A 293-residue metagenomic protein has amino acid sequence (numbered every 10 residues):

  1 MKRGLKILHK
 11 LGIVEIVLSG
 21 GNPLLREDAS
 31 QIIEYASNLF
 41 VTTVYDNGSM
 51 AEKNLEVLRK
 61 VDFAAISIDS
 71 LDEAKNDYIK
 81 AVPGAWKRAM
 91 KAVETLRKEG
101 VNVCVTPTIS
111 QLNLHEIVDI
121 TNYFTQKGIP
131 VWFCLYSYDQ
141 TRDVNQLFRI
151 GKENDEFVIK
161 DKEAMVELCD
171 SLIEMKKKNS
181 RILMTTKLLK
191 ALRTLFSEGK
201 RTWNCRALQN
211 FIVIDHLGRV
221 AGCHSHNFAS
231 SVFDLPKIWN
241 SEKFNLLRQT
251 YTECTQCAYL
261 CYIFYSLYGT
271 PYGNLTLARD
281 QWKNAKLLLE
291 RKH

Functional and structural regions predicted by a protein language model:
M1-N54, K60, Q140, T270 (+3 more regions): Conserved alpha-helical substructure of the radical SAM core
P23, A51, I109, Y136 (+1 more regions): Hydrophobic pocket-lining residues within nucleotide cofactor-binding pockets
N54-L55, N76: Acidic, amphipathic alpha-helical patches
K60-F63, S67-D69, E73-A207, H216 (+2 more regions): Radical SAM enzyme [4Fe-4S]-AdoMet core and its adjacent flexible, acidic and glycine-rich loops/tails across
K200-T202, R219-H293: Flexible mid-to-C-terminal extensions adjoining Fe-S/redox cofactors in radical SAM and related proteins
L208-Q209, C254: Active-site lining segments that contact anionic ligands and/or coordinate catalytic metals
